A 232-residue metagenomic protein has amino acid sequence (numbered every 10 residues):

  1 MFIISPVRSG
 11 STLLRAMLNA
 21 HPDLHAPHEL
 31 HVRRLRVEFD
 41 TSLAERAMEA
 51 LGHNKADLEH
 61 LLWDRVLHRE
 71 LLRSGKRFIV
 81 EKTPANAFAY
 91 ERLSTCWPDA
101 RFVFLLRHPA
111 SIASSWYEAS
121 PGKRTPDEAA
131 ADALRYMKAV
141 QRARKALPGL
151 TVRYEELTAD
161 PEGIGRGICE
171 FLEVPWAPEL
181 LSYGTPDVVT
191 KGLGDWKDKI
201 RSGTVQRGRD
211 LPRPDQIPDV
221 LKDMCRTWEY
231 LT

Functional and structural regions predicted by a protein language model:
M1-D64, R73, D187-D195, K199 (+1 more regions): PAPS-dependent sulfotransferase catalytic core
M1-F2, Y117, Q141-R144, E170-T232: PAPS-dependent sulfotransferases, especially Golgi type II membrane carbohydrate sulfotransferases
I3-S5, I79-K82, T151-R153, L180 (+1 more regions): Short beta-strand segments
T12-R15, R34-R36, A87-Y90, A110-S115 (+2 more regions): Short catalytic/ligand-binding loop motif for oxyanion handling, primarily in non-cytosolic enzymes, centered on
N54-R73, C96, L106-L181, K222: PAPS-dependent sulfotransferase catalytic domain
L62-R92: Glycine-rich phosphate-binding loop used to anchor ATP phosphates in small-molecule kinases, encompassing both
